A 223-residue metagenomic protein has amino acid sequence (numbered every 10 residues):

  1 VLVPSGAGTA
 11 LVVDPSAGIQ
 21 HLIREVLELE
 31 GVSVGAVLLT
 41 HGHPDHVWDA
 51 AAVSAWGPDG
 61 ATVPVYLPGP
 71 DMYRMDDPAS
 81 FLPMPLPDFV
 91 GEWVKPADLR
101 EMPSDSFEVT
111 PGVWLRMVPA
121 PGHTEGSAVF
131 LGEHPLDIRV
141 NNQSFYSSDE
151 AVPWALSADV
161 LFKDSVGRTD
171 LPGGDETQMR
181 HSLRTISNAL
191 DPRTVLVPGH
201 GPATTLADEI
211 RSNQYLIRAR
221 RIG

Functional and structural regions predicted by a protein language model:
V1-A7, R74, L161-S165: Short, basic/glycine-rich phosphate-binding loops at helix/coil junctions that contact nucleotide phosphates
V1-L29, F130-G132, L136-D149, P153-L156: Conserved beta-strand hairpin/beta-sheet module of binuclear metal-dependent hydrolase folds, prominently
V3, T40, A120: Conserved S/T- and glycine-rich ATP-binding loop of Class I adenylate-forming
L11, L38, V65, W154-L156 (+1 more regions): Residue-level marker for buried hydrophobic side chains located in beta-strands that build the well-ordered beta-sheet
A17-W114, H134-L136, S144, Q214-A219: Active-site HxH/HxHxD metal-binding segment of metal-dependent hydrolases
F81, W114, P119, E125-I222: Metallo-beta-lactamase
